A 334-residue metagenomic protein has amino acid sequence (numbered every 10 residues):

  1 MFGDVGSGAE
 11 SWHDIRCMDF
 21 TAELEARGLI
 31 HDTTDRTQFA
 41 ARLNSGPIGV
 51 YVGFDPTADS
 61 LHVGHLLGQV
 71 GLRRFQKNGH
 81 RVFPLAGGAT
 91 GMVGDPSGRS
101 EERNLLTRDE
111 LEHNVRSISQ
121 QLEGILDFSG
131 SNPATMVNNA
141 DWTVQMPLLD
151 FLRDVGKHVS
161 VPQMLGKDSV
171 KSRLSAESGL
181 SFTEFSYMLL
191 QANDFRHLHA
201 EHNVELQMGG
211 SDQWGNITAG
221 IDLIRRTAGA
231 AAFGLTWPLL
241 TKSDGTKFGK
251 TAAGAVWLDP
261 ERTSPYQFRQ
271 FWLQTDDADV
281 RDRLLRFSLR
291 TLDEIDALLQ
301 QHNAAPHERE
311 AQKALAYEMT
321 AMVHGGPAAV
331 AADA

Functional and structural regions predicted by a protein language model:
G8-Q213, T218-I221, T227-F233, T246: NTP-dependent nucleotidyl-transfer catalytic core
R226-A334: Conserved nucleotide- and phosphate/pyrophosphate-binding catalytic cores in adenylate/nucleotidyl-handling enzymes
